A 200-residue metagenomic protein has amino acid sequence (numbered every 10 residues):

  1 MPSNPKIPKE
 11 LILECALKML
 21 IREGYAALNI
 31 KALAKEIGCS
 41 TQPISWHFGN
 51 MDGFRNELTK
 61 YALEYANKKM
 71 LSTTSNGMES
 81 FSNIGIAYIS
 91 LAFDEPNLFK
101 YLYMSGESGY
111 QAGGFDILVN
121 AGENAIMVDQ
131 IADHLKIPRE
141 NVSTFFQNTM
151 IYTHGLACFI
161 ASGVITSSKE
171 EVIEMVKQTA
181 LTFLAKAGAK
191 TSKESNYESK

Functional and structural regions predicted by a protein language model:
M1-I7, T191-K200: N-terminal intrinsically disordered/low-complexity leader segments
L11, M19-G53, E57: Helix-turn-helix
L11-K18, R22, G53-S90, S105 (+3 more regions): Alpha-helical structural segments
M70, G109-K136, S143-N148, E174-G188: Amphipathic alpha-helical packing segments from all-alpha helical-bundle domains
L71-N97, R139, F146-T149, Y197-E198: Hydrophobic alpha-helical connector segments
S90, N97-A132, C158, S162 (+1 more regions): Short secondary-structure transition hinges
Y101, M150-S168, T182-K193: Amphipathic C-terminal alpha-helical segment
